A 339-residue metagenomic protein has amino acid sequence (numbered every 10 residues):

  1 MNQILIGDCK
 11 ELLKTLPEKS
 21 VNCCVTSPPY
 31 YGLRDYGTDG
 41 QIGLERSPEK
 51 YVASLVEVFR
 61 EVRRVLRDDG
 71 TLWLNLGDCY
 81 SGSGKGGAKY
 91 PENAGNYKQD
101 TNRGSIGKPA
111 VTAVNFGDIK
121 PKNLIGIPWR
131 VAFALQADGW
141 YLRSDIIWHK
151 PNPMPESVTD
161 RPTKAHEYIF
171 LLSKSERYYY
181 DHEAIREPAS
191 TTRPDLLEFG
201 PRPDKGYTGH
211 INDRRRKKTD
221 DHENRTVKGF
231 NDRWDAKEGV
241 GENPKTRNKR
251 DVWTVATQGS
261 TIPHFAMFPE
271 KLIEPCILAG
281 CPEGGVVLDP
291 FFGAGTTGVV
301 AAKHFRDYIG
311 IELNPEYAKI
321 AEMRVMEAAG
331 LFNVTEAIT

Functional and structural regions predicted by a protein language model:
M1-L331, I338-T339: Core catalytic lobe of class I
